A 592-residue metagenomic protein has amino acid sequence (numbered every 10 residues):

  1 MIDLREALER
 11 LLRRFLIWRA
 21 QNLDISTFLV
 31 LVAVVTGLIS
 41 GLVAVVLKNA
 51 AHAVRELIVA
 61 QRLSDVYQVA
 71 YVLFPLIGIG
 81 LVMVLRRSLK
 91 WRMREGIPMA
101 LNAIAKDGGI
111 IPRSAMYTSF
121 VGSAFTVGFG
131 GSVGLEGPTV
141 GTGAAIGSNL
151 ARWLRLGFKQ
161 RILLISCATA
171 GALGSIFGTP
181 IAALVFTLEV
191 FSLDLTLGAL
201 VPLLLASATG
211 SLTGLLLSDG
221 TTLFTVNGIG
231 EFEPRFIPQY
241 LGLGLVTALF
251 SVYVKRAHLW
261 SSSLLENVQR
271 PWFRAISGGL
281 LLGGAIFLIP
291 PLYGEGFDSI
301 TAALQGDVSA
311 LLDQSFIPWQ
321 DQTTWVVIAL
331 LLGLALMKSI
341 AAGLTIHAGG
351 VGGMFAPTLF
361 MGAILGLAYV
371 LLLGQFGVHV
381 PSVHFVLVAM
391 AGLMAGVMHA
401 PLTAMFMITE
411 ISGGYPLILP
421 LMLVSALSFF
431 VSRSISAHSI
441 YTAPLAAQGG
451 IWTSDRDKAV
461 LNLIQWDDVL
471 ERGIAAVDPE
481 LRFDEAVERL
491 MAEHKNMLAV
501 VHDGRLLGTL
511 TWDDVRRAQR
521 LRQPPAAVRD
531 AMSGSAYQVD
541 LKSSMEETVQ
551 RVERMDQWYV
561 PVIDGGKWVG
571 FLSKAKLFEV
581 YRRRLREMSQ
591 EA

Functional and structural regions predicted by a protein language model:
M1-L463, D467-G473, V477-R489, K495-L507 (+6 more regions): Alpha-helical transmembrane segments and immediately membrane-proximal extracytoplasmic
L507-G508, G570: Short beta-strand in the C-terminal region of the ABC ATPase nucleotide-binding domain
R517-A518: Hydrophobic packing positions in regular secondary-structure scaffolds
A527: Catalytic core of bacterial cyclic-dinucleotide metallophosphodiesterases
D530-A592: Cytosolic regulatory modules rich in charged/polar residues
